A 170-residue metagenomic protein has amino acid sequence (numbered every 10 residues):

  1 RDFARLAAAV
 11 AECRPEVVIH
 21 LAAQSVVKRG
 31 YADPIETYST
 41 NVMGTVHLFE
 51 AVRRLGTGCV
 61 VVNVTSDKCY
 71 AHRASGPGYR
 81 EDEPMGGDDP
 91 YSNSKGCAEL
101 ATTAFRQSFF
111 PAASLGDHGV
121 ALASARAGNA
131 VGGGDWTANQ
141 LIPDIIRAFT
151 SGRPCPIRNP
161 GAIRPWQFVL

Functional and structural regions predicted by a protein language model:
R1-V17: Conserved Rossmann-fold cofactor-binding substructure of NAD(P)-dependent oxidoreductases
A4, V26-V27: Short glycine-rich, flexible loops that bind phosphorylated cofactors or substrates
A9-C13, A51, A148: CheY-like receiver
E16, K28, C59: Conserved acidic residues
L21-S25, T65-D67: Conserved NAD(P)H cofactor-binding loop of Rossmann-fold oxidoreductase domains
A32-E50, R54, C59-V60, C69-N129 (+1 more regions): Catalytic helix-loop patch of NAD(P)-dependent Rossmann-fold dehydrogenases
H47, A101, S124, D135-R147 (+1 more regions): Substrate-positioning beta->alpha
H72-R73, P156-N159: Short, hydrophobic secondary-structure boundary micro-motifs
